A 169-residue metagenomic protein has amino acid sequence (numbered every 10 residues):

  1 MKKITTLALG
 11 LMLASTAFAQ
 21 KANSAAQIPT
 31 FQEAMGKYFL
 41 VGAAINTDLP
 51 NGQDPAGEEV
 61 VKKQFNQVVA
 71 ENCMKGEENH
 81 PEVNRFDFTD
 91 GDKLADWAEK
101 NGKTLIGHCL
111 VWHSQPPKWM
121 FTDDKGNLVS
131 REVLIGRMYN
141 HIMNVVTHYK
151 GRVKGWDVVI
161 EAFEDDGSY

Functional and structural regions predicted by a protein language model:
M1-S24: Bacterial Sec-dependent N-terminal signal peptides
K3, L40, T104: Residues at the starts of beta-strands that form the adenosine-phosphate
L13, L49, R137: Short, motif-level signal for alpha-helix interfacial/capping segments enriched in acidic residues and aromatics/proline
K21-A22, A44-P55, G76-T89, F163-D166: Acidic-and-aromatic substrate-binding clefts and catalytic sites of carbohydrate-active enzymes
K21-Q67, E71: Boundary/entry segment of secreted carbohydrate-active catalytic domains
I28-P29, K63, Q67-P81, D90-Y169: Substrate-binding cleft and catalytic face of glycoside hydrolase catalytic domains, especially the flexible beta-alpha
P55, E59, R85, E132 (+1 more regions): Conserved phosphate-coordination/catalytic loops
